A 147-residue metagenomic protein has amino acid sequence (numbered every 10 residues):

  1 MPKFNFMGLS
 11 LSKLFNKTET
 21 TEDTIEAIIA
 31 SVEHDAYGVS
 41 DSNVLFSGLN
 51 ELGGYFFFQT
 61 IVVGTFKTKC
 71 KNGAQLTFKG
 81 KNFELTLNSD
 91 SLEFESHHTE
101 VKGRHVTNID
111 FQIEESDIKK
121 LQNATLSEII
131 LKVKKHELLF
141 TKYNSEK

Functional and structural regions predicted by a protein language model:
M1-V44: Charge-rich, low-complexity N-terminal segments
K3-N5, L14, L45, T65 (+2 more regions): Intrinsic disorder/low-structure terminal segments
F4-N5, F66-T68, Q75-T77, T99-G103 (+1 more regions): Homeobox/homeodomain signature
L14, L52, V63-T65, K81-F83 (+3 more regions): Generic structural motif
E22, L87-K147: Internal interaction segment
E26, E33-Y37, G53-Y55, V62-G64 (+3 more regions): Residue-level signal for well-ordered alpha-helical segments
D35-L85: Short, well-structured hydrophobic secondary-structure segments
